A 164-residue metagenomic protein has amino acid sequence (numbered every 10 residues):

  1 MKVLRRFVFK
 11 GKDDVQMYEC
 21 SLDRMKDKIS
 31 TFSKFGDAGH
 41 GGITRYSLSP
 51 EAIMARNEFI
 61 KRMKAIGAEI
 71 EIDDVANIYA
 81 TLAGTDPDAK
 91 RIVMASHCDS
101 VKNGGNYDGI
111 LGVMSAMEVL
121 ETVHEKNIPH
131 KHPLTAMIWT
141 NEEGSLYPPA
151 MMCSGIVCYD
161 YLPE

Functional and structural regions predicted by a protein language model:
R6-Q16: Short, Lys/Arg-enriched N-terminal segments with co-localized hydrophobic residues within the first ~10-30 amino acids
V15-S49, E164: N-terminal capping segment at the start of a domain
D27-D37, A55, I70, P87-I92: N-terminal glycine-rich anion-binding loops that anchor highly charged ligand groups
D37-A83: A non-catalytic alpha/beta surface segment that caps or lines the substrate-entry region of metallo-dependent hydrolase
A65-I66, I78-L111, A116: Catalytic-core environment of secreted peptidases
M94, N103-E143: Alpha-helical metal-binding/catalytic segments enriched in His/Glu/Asp
P149, C153-E164: A glycine-rich helix N-cap at a beta->alpha junction
